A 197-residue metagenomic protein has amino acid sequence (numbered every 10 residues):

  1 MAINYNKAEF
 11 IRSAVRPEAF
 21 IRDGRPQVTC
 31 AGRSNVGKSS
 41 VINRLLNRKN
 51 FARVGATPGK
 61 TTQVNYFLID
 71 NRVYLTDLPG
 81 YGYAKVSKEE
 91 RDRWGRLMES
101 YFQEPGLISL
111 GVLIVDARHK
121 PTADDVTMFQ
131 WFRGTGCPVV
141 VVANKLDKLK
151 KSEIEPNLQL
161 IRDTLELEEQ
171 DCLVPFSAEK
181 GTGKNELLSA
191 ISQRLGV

Functional and structural regions predicted by a protein language model:
M1-K85, G196-V197: Conserved G1/Walker A P-loop phosphate-binding module
Y5-P17, K148-V197: Canonical P-loop GTPase G-domain recognition
G24, N50, Q63, Y74 (+5 more regions): Helical mechanochemical/support elements of P-loop NTPase systems and associated helical scaffolds
L45-K49, F102, L165, I191: Hydrophobic aliphatic residues
Q63-I69, R96-E104: Conserved alpha-helical scaffold flanking the Walker A/P-loop in AAA+ ATPase domains
D77, N144, S177: Active-site glycine-centered loops adjacent to acidic/histidine catalytic or metal-binding residues that shape
Y81-R91, R118, D147-K150: Flexible beta-alpha connector loops of hexameric P-loop NTPases
E99-D171: Conserved C-terminal guanine-recognition region of P-loop GTPase G domains, centered on the G4
